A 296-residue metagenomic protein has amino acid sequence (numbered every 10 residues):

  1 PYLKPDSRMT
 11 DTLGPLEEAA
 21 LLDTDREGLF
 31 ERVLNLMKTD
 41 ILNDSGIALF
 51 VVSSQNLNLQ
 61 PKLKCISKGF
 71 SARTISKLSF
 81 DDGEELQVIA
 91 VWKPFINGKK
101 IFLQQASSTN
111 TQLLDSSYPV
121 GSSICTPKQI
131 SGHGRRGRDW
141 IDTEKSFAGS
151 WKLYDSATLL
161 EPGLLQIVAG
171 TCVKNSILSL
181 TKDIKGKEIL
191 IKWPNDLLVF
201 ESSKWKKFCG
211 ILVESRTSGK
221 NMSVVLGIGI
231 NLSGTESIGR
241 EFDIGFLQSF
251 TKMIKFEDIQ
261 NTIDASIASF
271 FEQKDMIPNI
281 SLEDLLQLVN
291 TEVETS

Functional and structural regions predicted by a protein language model:
P1-L3, S54, Q129-S131, N231: Short glycine-rich anion-binding loops that position phosphate/pyrophosphate groups of nucleotides and phosphorylated
P1-R32: Mobile active-site "lid"/loop adjacent to the S-adenosyl-L-methionine
K4-P5, G134-W140, T235-S237: Short beta-strand/turn micro-motifs at beta-sheet edges
G28-L78: Conserved Class I SAM-dependent methyltransferase catalytic core
V33, A48, T109, G132 (+4 more regions): Residue-level signal for inorganic ion chemistry
L36-L42, F50-S53, S156-I189, V199-S296: Long, positively charged amphipathic alpha-helical accessory segments at protein N-termini or as interdomain linkers
L63, K68-S179, W205: N-terminal lobe of the biotin/lipoate ligase/transferase fold
I191-N195: Alpha/beta catalytic cores of group-transfer enzymes, especially the acyltransferase/condensing modules of polyketide
